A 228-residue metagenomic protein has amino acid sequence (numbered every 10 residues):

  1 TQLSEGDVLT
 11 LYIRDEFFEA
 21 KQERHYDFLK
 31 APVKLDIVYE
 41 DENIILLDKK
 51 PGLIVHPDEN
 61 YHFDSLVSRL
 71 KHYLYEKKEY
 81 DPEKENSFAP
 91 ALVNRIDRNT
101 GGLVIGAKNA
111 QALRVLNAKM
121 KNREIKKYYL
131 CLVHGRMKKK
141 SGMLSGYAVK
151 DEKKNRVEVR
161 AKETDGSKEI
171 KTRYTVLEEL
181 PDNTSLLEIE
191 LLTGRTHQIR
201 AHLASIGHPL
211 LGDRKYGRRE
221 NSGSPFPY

Functional and structural regions predicted by a protein language model:
T1-Y228: RNA pseudouridine synthases
